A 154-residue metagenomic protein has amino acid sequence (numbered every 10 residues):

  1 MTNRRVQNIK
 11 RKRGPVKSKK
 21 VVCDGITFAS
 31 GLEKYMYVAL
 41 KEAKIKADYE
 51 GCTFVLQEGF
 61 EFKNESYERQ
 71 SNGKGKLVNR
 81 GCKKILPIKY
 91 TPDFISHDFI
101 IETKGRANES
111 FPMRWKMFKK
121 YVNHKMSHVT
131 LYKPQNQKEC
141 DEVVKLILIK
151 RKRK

Functional and structural regions predicted by a protein language model:
M1-K154: Electrostatic, structured charged patches in enzyme active sites and in nucleic-acid/phosphate-binding
